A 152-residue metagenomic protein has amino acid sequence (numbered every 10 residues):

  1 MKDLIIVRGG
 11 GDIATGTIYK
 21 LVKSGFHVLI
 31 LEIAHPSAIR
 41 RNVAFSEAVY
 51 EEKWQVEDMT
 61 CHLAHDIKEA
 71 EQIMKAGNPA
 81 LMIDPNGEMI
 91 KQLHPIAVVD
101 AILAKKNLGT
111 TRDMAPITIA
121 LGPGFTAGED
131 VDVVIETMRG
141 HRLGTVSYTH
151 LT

Functional and structural regions predicted by a protein language model:
M1-S147: Buried, small/hydrophobic-residue-enriched core segments of structured protein domains
T149-T152: Conserved small/polar residues in nucleotide/adenosyl-binding loops
